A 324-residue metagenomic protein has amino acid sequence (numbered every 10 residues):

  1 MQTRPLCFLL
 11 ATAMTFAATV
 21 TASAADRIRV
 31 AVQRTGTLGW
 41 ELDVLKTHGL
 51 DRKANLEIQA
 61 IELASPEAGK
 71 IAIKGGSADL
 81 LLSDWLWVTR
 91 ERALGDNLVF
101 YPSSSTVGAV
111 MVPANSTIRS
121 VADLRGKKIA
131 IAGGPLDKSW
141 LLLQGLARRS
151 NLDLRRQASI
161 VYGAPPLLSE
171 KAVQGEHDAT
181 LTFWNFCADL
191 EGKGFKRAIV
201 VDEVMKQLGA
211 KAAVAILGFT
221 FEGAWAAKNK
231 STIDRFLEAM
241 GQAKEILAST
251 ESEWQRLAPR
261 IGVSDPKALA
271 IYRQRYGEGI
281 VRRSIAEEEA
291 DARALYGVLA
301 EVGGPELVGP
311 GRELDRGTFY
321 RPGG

Functional and structural regions predicted by a protein language model:
C7-A17: Bacterial N-terminal signal peptides
T19-A24: Sec/Tat signal peptide C-region and signal peptidase I cleavage site
D26-R155, S159-Y162, K171-Q174, D178-W184 (+1 more regions): Short, glycine-/small- and polar/acidic-enriched structural segments that line small-molecule recognition paths
K53, E203-A212, E278-E288: Short, solvent-exposed loop/beta-turn-alpha elements that line the ligand-binding surface or hinge of extracytoplasmic
W85-L86, V161, P166-P259: Pocket-lining segment of extracytoplasmic ligand-binding domains
S104-V110, S116, F195-K196, A215-F219 (+2 more regions): Small-molecule pocket liners
A226-V302: Secondary-structure end/capping motifs
R293-G324: Conserved C-terminal helix/tail region of periplasmic/extracytoplasmic solute-binding proteins
